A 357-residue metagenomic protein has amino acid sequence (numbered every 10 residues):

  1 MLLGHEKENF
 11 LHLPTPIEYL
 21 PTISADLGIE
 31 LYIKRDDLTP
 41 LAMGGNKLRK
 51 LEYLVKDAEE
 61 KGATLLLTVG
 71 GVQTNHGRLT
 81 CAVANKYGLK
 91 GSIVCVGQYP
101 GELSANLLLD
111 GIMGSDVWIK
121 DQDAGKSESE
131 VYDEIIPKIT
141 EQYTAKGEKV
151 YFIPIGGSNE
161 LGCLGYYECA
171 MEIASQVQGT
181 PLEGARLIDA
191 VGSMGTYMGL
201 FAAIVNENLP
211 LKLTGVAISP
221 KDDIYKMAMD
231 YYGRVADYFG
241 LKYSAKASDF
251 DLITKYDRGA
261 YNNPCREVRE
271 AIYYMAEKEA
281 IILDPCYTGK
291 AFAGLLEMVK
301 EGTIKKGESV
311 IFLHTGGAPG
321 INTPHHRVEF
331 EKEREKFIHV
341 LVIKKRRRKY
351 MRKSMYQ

Functional and structural regions predicted by a protein language model:
M1-M351, Y356: PLP-dependent amino-acid enzyme catalytic core
